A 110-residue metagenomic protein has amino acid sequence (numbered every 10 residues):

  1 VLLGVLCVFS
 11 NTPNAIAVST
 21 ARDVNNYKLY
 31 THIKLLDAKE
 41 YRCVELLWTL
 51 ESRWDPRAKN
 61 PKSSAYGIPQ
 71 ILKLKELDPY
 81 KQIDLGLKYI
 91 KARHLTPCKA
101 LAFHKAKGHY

Functional and structural regions predicted by a protein language model:
V1-S19: Core subunits and conserved enzymes of cellular information-processing and envelope-translocation systems across
G4, D23-N26, D37, D78 (+1 more regions): Alpha-helix capping and helix-coil boundary motifs
P13-W54: Export/targeting segments at the very N-terminus of extracytoplasmic proteins
L46, N60-Y110: Catalytic and binding regions of secreted/periplasmic enzymes and modules that target cell-wall glycans
P56-A58: Extracytoplasmic/secreted cell-surface and envelope-processing proteins
